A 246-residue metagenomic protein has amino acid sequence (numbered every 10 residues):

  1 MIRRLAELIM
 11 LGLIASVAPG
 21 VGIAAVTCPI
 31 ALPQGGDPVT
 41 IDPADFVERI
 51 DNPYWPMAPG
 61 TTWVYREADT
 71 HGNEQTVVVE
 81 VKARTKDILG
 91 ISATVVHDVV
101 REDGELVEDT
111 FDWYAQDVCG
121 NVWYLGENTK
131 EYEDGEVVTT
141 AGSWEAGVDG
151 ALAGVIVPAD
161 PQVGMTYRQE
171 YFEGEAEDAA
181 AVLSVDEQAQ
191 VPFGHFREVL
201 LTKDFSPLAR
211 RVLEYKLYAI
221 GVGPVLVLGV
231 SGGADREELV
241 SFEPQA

Functional and structural regions predicted by a protein language model:
M1-I9: Bacterial N-terminal signal peptides that target proteins for export
I9-G20: Bacterial N-terminal signal peptides
A25-A246: Conserved functional acidic sites
